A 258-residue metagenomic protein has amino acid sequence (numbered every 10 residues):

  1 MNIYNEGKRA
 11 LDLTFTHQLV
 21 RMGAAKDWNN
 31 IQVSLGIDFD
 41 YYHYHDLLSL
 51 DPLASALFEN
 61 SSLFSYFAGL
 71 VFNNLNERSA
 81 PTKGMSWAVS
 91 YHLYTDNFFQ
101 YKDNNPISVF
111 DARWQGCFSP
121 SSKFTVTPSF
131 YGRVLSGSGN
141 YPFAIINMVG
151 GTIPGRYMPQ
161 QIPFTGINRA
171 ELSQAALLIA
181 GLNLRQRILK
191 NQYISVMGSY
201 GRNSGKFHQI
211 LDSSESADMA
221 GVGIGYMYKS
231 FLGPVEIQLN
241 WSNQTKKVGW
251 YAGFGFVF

Functional and structural regions predicted by a protein language model:
M1-G7, H45-L53, P81-K83, N97-P106 (+3 more regions): Outer-membrane beta-barrel translocator domains and adjoining extracellular loop/strand segments of Gram-negative
M1-V71, L75, V149-Q161, A170-L178 (+2 more regions): Gram-negative/organellar outer-membrane beta-barrel architecture
N5, W28-N30, F39-H45, F72-N74 (+9 more regions): Transmembrane beta-strands of outer-membrane beta-barrel pores
T14, N60, P81, N104 (+2 more regions): A generic structural micro-feature
V33-I37, A68, W87-V89, P128-G132 (+4 more regions): Membrane-embedded beta-strand positions of outer-membrane beta-barrel proteins
F67-G69, L75-L189: C-terminal outer-membrane beta-barrel translocator/porin domains of Gram-negative envelope proteins and their
R185-A220: C-terminal hydrophobic structural anchor segments that stabilize assembly/packing rather than catalytic chemistry
A220-K229: C-terminal structured domain segments
